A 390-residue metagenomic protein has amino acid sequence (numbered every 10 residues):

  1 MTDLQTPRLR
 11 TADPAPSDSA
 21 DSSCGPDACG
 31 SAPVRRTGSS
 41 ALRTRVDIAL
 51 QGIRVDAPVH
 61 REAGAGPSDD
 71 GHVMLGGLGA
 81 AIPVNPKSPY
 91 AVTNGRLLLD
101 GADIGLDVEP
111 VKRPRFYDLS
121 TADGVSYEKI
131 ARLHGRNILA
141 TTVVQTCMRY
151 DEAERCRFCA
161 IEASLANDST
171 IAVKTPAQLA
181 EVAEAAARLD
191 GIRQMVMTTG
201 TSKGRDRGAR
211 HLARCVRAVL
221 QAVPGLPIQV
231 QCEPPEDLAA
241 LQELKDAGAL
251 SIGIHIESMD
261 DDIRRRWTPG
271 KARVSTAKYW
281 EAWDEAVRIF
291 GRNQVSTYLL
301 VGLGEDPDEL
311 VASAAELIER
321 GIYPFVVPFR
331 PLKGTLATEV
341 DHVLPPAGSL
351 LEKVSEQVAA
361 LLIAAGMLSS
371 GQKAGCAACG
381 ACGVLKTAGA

Functional and structural regions predicted by a protein language model:
M1-L99, E285, I289, D308-A390: Auxiliary Fe-S-binding modules of radical SAM enzymes
G77-R157, I161-A172, L189, K373-C382 (+1 more regions): N-terminal [4Fe-4S]-dependent radical SAM core
I138, A160-L179, A186-A240, L244-K245 (+3 more regions): Core AdoMet radical
V143-C147, T201-K203, C232-E236, S258-D260 (+3 more regions): Active-site-proximal loop/turn and secondary-structure-junction residues that shape catalytic pockets, frequently
L220-G225, I289-R292, A365-M367: Short helix-capping segments at alpha-helix termini
P227-P235, W283-D308, V327-P331: Conserved strand-turn element in the central/C-terminal portion of the radical SAM core barrel that lines
E236-D246, V301-E319: Catalytic cores of alpha/beta
A240, I263-R264, D306, T335-A337: Short Asp/Glu-rich motifs
